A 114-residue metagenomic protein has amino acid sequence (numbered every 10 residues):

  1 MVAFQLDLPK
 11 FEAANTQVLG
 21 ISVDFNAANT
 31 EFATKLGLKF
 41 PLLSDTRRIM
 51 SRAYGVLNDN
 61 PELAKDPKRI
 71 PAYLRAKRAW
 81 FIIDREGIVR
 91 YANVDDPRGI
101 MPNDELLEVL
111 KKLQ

Functional and structural regions predicted by a protein language model:
M1-Q114: Chalcogenol-based redox active-site neighborhoods
